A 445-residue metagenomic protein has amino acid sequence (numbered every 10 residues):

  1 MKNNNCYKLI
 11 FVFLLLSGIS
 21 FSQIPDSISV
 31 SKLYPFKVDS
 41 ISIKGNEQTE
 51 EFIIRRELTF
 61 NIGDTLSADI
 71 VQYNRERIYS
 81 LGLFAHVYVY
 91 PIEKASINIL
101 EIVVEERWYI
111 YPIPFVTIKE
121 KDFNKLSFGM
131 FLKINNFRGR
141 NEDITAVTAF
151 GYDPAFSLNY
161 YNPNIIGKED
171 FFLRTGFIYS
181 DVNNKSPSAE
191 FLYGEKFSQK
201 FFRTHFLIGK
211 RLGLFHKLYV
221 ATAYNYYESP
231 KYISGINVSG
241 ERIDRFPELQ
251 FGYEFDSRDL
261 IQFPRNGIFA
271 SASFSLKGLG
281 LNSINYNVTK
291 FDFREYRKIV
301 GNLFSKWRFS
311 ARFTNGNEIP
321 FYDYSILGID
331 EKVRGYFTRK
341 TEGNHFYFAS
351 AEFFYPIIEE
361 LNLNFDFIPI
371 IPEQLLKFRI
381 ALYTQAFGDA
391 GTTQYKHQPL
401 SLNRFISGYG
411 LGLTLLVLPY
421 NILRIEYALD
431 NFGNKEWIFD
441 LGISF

Functional and structural regions predicted by a protein language model:
M1-S27: Bacterial Sec-dependent N-terminal signal peptides
Q23-K119, F131, V147-N162, N287-D292 (+4 more regions): Periplasmic polypeptide-binding modules associated with outer-membrane biogenesis and secretion
E105-L260, S325-E331, R339-H345, L416-V417 (+1 more regions): Gram-negative/organellar outer-membrane beta-barrel architecture
I178-V182, N225, S273-L279, R312-G316 (+1 more regions): Short glycine-rich beta-strand segments
R245, D323-K332, T392, H397-L400 (+1 more regions): Solvent-exposed, glycine/polar-rich loop segments of beta-barrel outer-membrane systems
Q250-E254, R258-K377: C-terminal outer-membrane beta-barrel translocator/porin domains of Gram-negative envelope proteins and their
A351, D389, L413, I425: Hydrophobic, well-ordered secondary-structure elements that form the walls of internal hydrophobic environments
I357-L361, D366-I406: C-terminal hydrophobic structural anchor segments that stabilize assembly/packing rather than catalytic chemistry
